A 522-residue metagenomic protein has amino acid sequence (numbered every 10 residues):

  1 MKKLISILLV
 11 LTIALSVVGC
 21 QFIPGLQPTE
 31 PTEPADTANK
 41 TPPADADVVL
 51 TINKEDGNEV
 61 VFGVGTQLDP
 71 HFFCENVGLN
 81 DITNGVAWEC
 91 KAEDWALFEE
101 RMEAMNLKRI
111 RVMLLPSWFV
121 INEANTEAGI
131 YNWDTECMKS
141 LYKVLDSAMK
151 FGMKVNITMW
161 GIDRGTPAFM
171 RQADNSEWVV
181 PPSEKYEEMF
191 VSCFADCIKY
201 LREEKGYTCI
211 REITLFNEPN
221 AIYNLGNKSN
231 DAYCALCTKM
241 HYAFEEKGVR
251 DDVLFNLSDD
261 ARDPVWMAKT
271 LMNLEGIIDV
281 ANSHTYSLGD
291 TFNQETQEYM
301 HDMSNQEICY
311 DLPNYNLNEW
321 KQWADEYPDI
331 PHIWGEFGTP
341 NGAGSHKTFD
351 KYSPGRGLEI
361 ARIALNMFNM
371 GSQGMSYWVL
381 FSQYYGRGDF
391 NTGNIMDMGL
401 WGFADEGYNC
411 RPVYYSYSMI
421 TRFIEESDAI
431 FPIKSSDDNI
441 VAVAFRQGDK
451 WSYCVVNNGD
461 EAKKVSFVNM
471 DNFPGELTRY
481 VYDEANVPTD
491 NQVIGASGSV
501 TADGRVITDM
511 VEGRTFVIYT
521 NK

Functional and structural regions predicted by a protein language model:
L9, I13-V17: Hydrophobic core
P34, N39-E103: N-terminal carbohydrate-binding accessory modules
H71, R101-H301: Substrate-binding cleft and catalytic face of glycoside hydrolase catalytic domains, especially the flexible beta-alpha
D279, S283-S345: Glycoside hydrolase catalytic-domain groove-lining segments
W334, G338-I424, D428-V441, G448: Aromatic/acidic polysaccharide-binding cleft in carbohydrate-active enzymes
S435-F473, R479-E484, R514-V517, K522: Carbohydrate-binding surface patches
G495-K522: C-terminal beta-strand-rich structural cap/linker in extracellular carbohydrate-active enzymes
